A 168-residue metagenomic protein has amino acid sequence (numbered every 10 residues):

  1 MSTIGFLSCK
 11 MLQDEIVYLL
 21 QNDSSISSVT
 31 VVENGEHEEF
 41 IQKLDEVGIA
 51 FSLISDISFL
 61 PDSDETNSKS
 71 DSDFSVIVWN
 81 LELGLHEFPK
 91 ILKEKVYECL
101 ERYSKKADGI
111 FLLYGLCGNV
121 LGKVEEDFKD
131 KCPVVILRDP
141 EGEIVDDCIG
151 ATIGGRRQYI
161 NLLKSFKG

Functional and structural regions predicted by a protein language model:
S2-F6, S75-V76, G109-I110, C132-V134 (+1 more regions): Hydrophobic beta-strand segments of well-ordered beta-sheets in folded domains
S2-H86: N-terminal glycine-rich anion-binding loop in soluble enzyme alpha/beta folds
F6-D14, L85-K90, I110-K123, E141-E143 (+1 more regions): Gly/Ser/Thr-rich loops at beta-strand to alpha-helix junctions that form or flank small-molecule/cofactor-binding
S24-V31, K105-D108, F128-I136: Structural alpha-beta junctions
W79-N80, L113-Y114, V134-D139: General beta-strand structural signal in soluble alpha/beta enzymes
E94-K106: Short, well-structured alpha-helical segments in soluble
L121-G168: Long, charge-dense
